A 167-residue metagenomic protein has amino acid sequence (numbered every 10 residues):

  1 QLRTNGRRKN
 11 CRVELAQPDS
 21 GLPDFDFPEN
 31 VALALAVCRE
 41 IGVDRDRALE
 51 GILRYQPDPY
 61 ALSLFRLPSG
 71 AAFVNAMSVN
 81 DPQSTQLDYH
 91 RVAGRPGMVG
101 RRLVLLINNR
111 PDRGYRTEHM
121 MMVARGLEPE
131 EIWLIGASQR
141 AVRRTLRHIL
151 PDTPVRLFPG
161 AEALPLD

Functional and structural regions predicted by a protein language model:
Q1-F25, P59: Extended acidic/charged loop-beta regions that coordinate divalent cations and stabilize anionic phosphate/carboxylate
N10-L15, P151-G160: Short hydrophobic/aromatic-enriched beta-strand-loop microsegments
A16-P18, F65, I135, F158-G160: Conserved beta-strand termini and adjacent loop/short-helix elements that scaffold enzyme active sites in alpha/beta
N30-E40: Short, small-residue alpha-helix embedded
C38-V74, S78-V79: Gly/charged, well-structured mid-domain segments that form the phosphate/adenylate-handling core of ATP-dependent
D58, M77-L157: Active-site beta-alpha connecting loops in nucleotide-dependent enzymes
A163-D167: A glycine-rich beta-strand to alpha-helix segment that forms a phosphate/ribose-binding loop at ligand/cofactor sites
